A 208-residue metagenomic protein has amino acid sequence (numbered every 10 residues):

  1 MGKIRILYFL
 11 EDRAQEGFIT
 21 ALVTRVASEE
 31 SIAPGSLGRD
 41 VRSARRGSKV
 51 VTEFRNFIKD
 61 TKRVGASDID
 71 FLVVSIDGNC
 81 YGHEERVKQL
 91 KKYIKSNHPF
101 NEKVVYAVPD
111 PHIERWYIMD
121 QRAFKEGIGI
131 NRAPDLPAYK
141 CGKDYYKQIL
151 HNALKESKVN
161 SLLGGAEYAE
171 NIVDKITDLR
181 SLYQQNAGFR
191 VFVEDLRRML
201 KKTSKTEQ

Functional and structural regions predicted by a protein language model:
M1-R5, E16-A44, S48-Q208: C-terminal accessory helical subdomains adjacent to catalytic cores in phosphodiester- and nucleotide-handling enzymes
E11-D12: Helix N-cap/beta->alpha junction signal
